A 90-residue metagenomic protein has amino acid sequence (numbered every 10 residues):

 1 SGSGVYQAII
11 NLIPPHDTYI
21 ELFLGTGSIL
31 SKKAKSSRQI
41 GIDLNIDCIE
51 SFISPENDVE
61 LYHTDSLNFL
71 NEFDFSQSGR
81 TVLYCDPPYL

Functional and structural regions predicted by a protein language model:
S1-L90: Class I S-adenosyl-L-methionine-dependent methyltransferase catalytic core
